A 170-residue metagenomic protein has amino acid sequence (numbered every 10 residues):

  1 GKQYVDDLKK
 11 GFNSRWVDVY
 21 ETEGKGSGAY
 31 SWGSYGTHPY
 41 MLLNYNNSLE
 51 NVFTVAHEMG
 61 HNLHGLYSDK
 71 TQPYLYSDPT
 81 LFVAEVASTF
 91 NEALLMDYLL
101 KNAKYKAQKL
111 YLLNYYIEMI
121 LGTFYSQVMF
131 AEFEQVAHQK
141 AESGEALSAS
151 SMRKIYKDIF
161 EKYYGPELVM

Functional and structural regions predicted by a protein language model:
G1-M170: Cation-handling catalytic/transport regions enriched in His/Asp/Glu
